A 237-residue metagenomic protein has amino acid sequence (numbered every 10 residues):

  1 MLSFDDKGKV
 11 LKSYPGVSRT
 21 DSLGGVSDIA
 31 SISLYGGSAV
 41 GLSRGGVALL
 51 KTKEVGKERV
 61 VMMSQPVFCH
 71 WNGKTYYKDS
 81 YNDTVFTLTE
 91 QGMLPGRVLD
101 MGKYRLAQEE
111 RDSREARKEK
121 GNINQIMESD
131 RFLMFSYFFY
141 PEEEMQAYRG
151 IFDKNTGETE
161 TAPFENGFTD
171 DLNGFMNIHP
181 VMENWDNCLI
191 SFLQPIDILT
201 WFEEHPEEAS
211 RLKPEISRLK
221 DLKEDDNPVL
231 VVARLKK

Functional and structural regions predicted by a protein language model:
M1-S3, N82-T87, F139-I151, D197-E208 (+1 more regions): Structural motif
S3-G24, L94-Y104, T159-N166, R211-K213: Beta-propeller fold detector
F4-K9, L88-G92, D153-G157, K236: Short loop/turn segments that connect beta-strands within beta-propeller blades
P15-G16, G36, Y77-Y81, T89 (+2 more regions): Beta-strand C-termini and the immediately following turn/loop, strongest in propeller blades
L23-K74, E115-F132, N177-W185, L235: Structural signature of eukaryotic scaffold interfaces centered on beta-propeller domains
Y76-T84, M127-D153, D186: Exposed, low-structure sequence patches enriched in small/polar residues
L94-G121, K154-D186, I198-T200: Conserved blade-ending motifs and adjacent loop-strand segments that build the rim/top face of beta-propeller domains
E183-K237: Blade-level signature of beta-propeller repeat domains, shared across WD40, Kelch, NHL, RCC1 and BNR/Asp-box propellers
